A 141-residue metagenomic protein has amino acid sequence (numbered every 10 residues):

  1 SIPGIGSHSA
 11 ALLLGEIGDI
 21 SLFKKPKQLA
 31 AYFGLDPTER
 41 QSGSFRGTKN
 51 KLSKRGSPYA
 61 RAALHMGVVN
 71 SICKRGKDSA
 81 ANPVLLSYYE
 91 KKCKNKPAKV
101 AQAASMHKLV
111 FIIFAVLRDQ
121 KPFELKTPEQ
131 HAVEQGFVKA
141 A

Functional and structural regions predicted by a protein language model:
S1-K94, A98, K139: Phosphate-backbone recognition surface of nucleic-acid-processing proteins
S44-F45, V84-A141: Low-complexity, acidic/Ser/Thr- and charged residue-rich accessory regions of DNA metabolism proteins
